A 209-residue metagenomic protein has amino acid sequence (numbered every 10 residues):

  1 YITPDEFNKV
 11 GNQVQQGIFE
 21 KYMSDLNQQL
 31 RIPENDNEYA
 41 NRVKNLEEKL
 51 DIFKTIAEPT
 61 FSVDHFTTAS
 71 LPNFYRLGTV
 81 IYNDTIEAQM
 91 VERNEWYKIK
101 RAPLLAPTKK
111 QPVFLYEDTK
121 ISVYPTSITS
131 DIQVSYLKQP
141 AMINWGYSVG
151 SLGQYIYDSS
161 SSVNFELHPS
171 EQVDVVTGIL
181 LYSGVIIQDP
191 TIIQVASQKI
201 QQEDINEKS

Functional and structural regions predicted by a protein language model:
Y1-S209: Glycine-enriched, solvent-exposed interface loops adjoining structured elements
